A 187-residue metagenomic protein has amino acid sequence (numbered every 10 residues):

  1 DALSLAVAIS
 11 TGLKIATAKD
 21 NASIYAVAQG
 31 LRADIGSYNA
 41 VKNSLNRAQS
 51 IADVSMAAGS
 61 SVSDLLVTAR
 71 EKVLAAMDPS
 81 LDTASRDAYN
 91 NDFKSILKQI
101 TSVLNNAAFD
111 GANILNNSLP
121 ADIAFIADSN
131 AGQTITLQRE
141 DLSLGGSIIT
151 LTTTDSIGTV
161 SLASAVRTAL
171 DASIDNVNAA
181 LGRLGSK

Functional and structural regions predicted by a protein language model:
D1-K187: Primary detection of the long, small/polar-rich alpha-helical "axial" segments characteristic of bacterial flagellar
